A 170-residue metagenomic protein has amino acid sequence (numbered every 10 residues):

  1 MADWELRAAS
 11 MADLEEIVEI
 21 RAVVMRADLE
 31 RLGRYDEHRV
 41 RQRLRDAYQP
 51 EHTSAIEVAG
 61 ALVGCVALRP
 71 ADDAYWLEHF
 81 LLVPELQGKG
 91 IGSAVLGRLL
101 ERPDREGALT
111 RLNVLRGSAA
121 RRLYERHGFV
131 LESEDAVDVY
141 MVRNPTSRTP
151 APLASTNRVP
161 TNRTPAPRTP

Functional and structural regions predicted by a protein language model:
W4-E19: A short beta-loop-alpha structural element at the N-terminal edge of CoA-dependent acyl/N-acetyltransferase catalytic
A22-R43: Conserved GNAT-fold acetyl-CoA-binding loop/helix
L44, Y124, F129: Conserved active-site tyrosine of GNAT-family acetyltransferases
R45-A55, G64: A short helix-loop-beta-strand connector motif used in the catalytic cores of GNAT acetyltransferases and, in some
A61-R69, W76-L81: Conserved beta-strand in the GNAT
A74, P103-L115: Conserved GNAT acetyl-CoA-binding A-motif
L82, G88-E101, R121-R126: Conserved acetyl-CoA-binding loop-helix of GNAT-fold acetyltransferases
Q87, R111-R121, V137-N144: Conserved beta-strand-loop-alpha-helix junction that forms the acyl-donor binding cleft
